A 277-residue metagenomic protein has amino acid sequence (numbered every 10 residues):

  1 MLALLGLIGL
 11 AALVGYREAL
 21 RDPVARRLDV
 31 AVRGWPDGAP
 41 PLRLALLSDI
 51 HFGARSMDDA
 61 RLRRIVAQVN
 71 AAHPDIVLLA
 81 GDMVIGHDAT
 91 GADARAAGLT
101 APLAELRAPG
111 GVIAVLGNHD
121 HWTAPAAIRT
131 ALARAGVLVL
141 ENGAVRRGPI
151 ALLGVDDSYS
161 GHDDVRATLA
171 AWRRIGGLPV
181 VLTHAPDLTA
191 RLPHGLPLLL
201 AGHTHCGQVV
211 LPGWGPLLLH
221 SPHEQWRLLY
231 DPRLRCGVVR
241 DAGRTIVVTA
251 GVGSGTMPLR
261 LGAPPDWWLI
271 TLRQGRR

Functional and structural regions predicted by a protein language model:
M1-G38: N-terminal membrane-anchoring alpha-helices
R27, A144, V180, C236-V238 (+1 more regions): Conserved hydrophobic/aromatic beta-strand scaffold that supports enzyme active sites
A31-A45, V137-L138, A144-G154, G176 (+3 more regions): Beta-strand-turn-beta hairpins that frame and shape the catalytic cleft of phosphate-ester-processing enzymes
G38-L140: Membrane-embedded segments
S48-F52, G81-M83, N118-H119, G143-A144 (+4 more regions): Active-site metal-binding loops of divalent metal-dependent hydrolases
H73, R107, G136, G176 (+2 more regions): Residue-level detector of structured alpha->beta connecting loops
T130-V137, E141-A144, G148-R191, L259-R260: Binuclear metal-dependent hydrolase catalytic cores centered on His/Asp/Glu-rich metal-binding motifs
P186-W268, R276-R277: Conserved beta-sheet core of the metallophosphoesterase superfamily
